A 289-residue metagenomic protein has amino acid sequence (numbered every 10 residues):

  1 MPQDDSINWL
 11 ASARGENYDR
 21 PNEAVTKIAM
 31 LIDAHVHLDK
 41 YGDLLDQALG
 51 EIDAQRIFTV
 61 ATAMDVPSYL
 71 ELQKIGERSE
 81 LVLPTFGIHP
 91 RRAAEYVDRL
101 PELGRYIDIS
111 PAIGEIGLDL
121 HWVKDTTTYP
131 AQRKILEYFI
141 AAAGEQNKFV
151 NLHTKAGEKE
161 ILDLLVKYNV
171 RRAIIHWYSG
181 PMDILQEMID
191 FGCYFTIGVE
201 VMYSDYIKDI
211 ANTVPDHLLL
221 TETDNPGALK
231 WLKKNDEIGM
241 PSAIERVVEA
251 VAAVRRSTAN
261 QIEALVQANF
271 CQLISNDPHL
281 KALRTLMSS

Functional and structural regions predicted by a protein language model:
P2-S289: Mid-domain alpha/beta scaffold segments of enzyme catalytic cores
